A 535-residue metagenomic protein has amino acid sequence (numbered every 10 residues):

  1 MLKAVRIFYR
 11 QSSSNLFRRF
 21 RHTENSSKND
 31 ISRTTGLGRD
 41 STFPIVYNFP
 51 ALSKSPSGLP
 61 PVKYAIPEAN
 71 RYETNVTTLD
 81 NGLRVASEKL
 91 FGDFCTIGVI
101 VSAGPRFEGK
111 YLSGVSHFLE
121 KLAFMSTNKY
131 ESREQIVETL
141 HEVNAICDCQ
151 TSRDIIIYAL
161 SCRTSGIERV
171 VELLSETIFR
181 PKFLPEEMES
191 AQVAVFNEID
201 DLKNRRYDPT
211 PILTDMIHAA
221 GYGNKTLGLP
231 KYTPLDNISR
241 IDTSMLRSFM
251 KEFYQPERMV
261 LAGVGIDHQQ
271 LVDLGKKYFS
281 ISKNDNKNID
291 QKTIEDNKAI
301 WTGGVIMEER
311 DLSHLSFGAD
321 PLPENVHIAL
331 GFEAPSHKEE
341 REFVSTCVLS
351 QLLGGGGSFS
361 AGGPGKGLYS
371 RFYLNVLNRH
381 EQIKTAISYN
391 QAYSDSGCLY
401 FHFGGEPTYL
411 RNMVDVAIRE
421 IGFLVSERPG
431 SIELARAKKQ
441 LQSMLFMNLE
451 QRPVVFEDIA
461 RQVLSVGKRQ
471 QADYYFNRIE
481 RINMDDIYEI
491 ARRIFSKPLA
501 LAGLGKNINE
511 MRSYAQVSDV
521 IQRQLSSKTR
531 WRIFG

Functional and structural regions predicted by a protein language model:
L2, F8-Q11, N15-S57, P61-K63 (+10 more regions): Acidic/histidine-enriched segments that form metal/cofactor-coordinating and catalytic pocket/exosite environments
V5, Y47-C95: N- or domain-start disorder-to-order transition segments that initiate the globular core
V62-N70, G221-L227, K231, L235-S239 (+5 more regions): An aromatic/glycine/proline-enriched structural segment found at the starts of mature extracellular/organellar domains
T77-T78, L90-D93, C149-R153, G228-P230 (+5 more regions): Short, flexible turn/loop "capping" segments at secondary-structure junctions
F91, C95-S161, G355-Q382: M16/MPP (pitrilysin/insulinase) zinc-metallopeptidase core fold and M16-derived inactive scaffolds
R163-I167, G265-Q269, E406-L410, K506-I508: Helix N-cap motif at beta-to-alpha junctions
E176-F183, K276-N288, R419-R428, Q522-L525: A common structural junction motif
A329-A334, S350-Y409, E427: A structural supersecondary motif
